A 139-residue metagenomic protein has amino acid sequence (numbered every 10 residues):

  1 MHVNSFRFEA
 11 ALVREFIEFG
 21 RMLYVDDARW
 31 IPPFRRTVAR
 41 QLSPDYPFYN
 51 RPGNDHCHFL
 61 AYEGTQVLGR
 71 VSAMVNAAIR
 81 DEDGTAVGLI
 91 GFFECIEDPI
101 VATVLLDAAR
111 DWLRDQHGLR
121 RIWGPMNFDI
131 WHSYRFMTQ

Functional and structural regions predicted by a protein language model:
M1-D45, A86-G88: Short amphipathic alpha-helix that is part of the acyltransferase structural core
S43-E63, G69: A short helix-loop-beta-strand connector motif used in the catalytic cores of GNAT acetyltransferases and, in some
Y46-F48, V75-D81, R110: Catalytic micro-motifs at enzyme active sites that drive phosphoryl/nucleotidyl and oxygen chemistry
H56, L68-D83: N-terminal functional module of multi-domain proteins
R80-Q139: Acyl-donor binding region in acyl/amide transferases
